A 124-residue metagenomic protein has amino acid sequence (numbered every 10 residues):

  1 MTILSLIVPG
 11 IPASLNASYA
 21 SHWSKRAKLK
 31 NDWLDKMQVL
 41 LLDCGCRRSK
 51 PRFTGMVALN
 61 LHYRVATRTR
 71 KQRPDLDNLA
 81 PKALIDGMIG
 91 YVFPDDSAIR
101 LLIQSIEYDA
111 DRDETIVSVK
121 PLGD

Functional and structural regions predicted by a protein language model:
M1-D124: Catalytic phosphate/metal-binding cores of nucleic-acid and nucleotide-processing enzymes, i.e., regions that mediate
